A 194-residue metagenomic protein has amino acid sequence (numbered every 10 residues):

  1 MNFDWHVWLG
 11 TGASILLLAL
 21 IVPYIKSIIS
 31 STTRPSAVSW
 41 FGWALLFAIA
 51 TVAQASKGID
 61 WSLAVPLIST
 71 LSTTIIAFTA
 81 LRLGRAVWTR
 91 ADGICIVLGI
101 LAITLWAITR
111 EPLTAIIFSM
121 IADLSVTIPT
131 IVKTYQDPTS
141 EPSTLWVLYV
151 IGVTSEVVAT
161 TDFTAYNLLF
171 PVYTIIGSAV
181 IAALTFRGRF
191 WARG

Functional and structural regions predicted by a protein language model:
M1-G194: Alpha-helical membrane-protein topology signature
